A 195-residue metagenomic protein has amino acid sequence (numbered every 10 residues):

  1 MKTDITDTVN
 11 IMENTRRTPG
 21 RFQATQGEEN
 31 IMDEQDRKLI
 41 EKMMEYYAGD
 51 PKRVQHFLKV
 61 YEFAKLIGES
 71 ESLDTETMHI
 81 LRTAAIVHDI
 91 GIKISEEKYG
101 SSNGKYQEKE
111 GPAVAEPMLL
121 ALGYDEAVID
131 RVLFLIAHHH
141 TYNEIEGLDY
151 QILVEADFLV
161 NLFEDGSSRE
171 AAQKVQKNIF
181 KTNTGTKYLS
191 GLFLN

Functional and structural regions predicted by a protein language model:
D4-N10, N14, N30: Intrinsic-disorder-associated, low-complexity terminal segments enriched in Asp/Asn/His/Tyr and depleted of Lys/Arg
R16-A24: Intrinsic disorder/low-complexity segments enriched in small, polar and charged residues
F22, N30-D33, A48-D74, V87 (+2 more regions): Divalent metal-dependent phosphate-bond-processing catalytic cores, especially two-metal-ion Mg2+/Mn2+ enzymes that act
D36-K59, G91-S102: Active-site flanking loop/helix segments enriched in acidic
V60-F63, K105-A121: An active-site-proximal "capping" alpha-helix that borders the catalytic cofactor pocket
M78-G100, G111, L133-H140, D157: His-Asp-centered metal-binding catalytic motifs of divalent-metal-dependent phosphohydrolases/nucleases
